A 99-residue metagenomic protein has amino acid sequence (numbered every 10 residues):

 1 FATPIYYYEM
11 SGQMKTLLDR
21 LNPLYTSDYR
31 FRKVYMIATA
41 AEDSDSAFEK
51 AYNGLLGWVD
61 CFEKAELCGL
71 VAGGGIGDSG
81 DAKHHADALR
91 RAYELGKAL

Functional and structural regions predicted by a protein language model:
F1-F62: Helix-loop-strand module that forms the ligand-binding subsite of alpha/beta enzymes
L56-L99: Glycine-rich phosphate/pyrophosphate-binding loop and the adjoining helix
